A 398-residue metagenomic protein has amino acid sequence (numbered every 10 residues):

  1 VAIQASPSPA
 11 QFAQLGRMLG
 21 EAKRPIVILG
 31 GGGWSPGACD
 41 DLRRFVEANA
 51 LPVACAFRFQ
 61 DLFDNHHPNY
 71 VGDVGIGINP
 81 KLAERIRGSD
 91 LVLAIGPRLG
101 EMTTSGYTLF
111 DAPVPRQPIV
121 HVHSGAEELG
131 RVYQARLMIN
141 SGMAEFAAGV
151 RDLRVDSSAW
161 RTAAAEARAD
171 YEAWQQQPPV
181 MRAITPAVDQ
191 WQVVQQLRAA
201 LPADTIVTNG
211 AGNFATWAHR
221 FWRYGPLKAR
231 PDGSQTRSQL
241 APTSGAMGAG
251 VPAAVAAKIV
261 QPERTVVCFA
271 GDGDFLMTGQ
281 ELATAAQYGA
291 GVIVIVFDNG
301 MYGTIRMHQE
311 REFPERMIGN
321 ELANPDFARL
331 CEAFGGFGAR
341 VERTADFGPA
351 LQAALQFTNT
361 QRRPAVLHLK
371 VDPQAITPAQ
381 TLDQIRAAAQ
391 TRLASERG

Functional and structural regions predicted by a protein language model:
V1-E21, R392: Conformationally flexible catalytic loops at phosphate/diphosphate-handling active centers
A2, K23-P36, V46: Glycine-rich phosphate/diphosphate-binding loops and the adjacent beta-loop-alpha structural elements that coordinate
I3, F59-A167, L351-L355: Glycine-rich, acidic loop regions that bind phosphate or pyrophosphate groups
M18, F45, R85-I86: Structural alpha-helical scaffold elements that stabilize or flank donor/cofactor-binding regions in carbohydrate
R44-N49, T103-G125, Q380-A394: A short, gly/pro- and small-residue-rich
A50-F57, V120-H123, V294-F297: Short internal beta-strands
N69, I76-N79, A83-I86, G130-V132 (+2 more regions): Thiamine diphosphate
R168-V251, A257: Active-site diphosphate/adenylate-binding microenvironment
